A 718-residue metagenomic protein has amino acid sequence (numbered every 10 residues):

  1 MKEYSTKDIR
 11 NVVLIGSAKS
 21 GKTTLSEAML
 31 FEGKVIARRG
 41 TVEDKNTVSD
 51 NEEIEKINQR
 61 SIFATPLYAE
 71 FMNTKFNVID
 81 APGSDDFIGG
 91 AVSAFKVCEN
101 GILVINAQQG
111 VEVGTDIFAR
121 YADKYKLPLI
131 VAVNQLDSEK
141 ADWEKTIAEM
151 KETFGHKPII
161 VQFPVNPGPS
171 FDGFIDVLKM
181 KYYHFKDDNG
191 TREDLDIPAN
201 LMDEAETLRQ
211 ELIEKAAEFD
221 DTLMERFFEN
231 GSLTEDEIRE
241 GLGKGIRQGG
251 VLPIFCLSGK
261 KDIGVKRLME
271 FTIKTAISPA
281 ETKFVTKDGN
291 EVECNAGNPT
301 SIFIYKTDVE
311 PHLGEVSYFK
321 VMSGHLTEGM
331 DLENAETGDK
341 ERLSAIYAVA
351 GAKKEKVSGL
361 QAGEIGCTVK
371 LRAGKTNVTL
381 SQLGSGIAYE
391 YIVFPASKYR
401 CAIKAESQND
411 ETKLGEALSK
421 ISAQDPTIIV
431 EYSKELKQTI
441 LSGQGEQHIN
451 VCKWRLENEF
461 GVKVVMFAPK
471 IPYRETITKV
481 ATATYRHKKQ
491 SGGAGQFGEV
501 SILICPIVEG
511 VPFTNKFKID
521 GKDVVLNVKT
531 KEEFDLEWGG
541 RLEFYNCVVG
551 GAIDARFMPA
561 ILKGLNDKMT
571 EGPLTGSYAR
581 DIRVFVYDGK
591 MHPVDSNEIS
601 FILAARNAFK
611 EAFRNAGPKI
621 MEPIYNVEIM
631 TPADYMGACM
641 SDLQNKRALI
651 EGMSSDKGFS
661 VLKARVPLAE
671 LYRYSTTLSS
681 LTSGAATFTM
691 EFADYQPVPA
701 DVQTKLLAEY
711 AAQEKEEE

Functional and structural regions predicted by a protein language model:
M1-E718: Structural and coupling elements of P-loop NTPases
